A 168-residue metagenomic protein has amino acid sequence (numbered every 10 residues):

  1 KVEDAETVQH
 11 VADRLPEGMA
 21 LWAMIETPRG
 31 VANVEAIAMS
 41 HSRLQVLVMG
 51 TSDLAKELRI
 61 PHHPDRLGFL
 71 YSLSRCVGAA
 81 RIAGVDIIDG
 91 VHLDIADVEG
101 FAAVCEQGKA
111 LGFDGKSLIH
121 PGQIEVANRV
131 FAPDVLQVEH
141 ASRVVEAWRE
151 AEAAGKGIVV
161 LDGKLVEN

Functional and structural regions predicted by a protein language model:
K1-N168: Expand to "…catalyze enediolate/carbanion chemistry for C-C bond making/breaking, isomerization, decarboxylation
